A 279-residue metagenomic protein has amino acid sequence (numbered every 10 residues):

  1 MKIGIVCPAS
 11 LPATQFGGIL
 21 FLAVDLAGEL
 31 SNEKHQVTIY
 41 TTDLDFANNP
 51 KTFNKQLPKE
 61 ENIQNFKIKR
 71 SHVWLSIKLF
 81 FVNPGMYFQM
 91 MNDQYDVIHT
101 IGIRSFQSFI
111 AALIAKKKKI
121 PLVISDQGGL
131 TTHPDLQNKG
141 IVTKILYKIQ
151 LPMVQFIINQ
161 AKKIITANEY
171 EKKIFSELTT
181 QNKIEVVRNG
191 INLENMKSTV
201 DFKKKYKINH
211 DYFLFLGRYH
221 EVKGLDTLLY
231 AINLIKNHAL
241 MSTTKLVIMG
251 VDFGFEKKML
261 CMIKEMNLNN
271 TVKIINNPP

Functional and structural regions predicted by a protein language model:
M1-N54, Q64, D93: N-terminal subdomain of nucleotide-sugar transferases
G4, K207-K223, L229-L234, V247: Conserved donor-binding/catalytic core segment of Leloir-type glycosyltransferases
A9-A13, L216-H220, L225, I235 (+2 more regions): Short donor-sugar binding/catalytic loops of nucleotide-sugar-dependent glycosyltransferases, especially enzymes
D43, Y170, G190: Carbohydrate-associated surface elements
K51-T52, K173-S176, G190-K205, N209: Acidic anion/phosphate-binding donor-loop and adjacent secondary structure in glycosyltransferase catalytic cores
G85, V97-T132: An aromatic- and histidine-rich active-site surface loop
L113-K117, L130, K144-I164, L178: Membrane-proximal helix-turn-helix segments that form the acceptor-binding/catalytic region of lipid-linked
K257-P278: Nucleotide-activated donor-binding/catalytic signature segment of Leloir-type glycosyltransferases, i.e., the conserved
